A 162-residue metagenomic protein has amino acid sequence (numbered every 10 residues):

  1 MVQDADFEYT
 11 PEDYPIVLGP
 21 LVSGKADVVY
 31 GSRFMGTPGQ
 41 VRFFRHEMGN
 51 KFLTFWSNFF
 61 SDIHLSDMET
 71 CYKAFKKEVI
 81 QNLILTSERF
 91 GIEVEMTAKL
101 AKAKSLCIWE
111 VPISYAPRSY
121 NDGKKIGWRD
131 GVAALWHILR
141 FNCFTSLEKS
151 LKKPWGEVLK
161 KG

Functional and structural regions predicted by a protein language model:
M1, P11-F90, R118-I126, V132-L135: Acceptor/aglycone-binding surface of glycosyltransferases and processive sugar-polymer synthases
D4-E8: The conserved acidic donor/metal-binding loop of glycosyltransferases
G19, F60-I63, T86-G162: Hydrophobic helical membrane-anchoring modules
